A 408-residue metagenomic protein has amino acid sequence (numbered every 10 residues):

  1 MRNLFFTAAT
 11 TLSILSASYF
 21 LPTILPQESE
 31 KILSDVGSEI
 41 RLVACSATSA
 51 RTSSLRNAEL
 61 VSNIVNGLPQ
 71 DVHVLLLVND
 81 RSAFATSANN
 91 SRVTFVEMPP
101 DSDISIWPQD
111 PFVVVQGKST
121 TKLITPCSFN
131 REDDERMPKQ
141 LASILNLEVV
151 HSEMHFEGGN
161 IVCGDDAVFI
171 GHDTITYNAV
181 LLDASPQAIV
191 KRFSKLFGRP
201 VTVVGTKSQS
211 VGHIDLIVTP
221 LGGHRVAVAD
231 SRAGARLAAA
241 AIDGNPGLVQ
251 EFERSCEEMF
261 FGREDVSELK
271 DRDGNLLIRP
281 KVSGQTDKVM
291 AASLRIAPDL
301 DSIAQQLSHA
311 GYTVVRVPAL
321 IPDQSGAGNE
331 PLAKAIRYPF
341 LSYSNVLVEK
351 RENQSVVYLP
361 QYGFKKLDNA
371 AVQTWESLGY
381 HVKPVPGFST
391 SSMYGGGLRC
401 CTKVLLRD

Functional and structural regions predicted by a protein language model:
M1-L4: Positively charged n-region of N-terminal signal peptides that target proteins for export
T7-Y19: Hydrophobic membrane-insertion alpha-helices, especially the h-region of bacterial N-terminal signal peptides
F20-D408: The feature marks the mature, well-folded catalytic cores of soluble enzymes
